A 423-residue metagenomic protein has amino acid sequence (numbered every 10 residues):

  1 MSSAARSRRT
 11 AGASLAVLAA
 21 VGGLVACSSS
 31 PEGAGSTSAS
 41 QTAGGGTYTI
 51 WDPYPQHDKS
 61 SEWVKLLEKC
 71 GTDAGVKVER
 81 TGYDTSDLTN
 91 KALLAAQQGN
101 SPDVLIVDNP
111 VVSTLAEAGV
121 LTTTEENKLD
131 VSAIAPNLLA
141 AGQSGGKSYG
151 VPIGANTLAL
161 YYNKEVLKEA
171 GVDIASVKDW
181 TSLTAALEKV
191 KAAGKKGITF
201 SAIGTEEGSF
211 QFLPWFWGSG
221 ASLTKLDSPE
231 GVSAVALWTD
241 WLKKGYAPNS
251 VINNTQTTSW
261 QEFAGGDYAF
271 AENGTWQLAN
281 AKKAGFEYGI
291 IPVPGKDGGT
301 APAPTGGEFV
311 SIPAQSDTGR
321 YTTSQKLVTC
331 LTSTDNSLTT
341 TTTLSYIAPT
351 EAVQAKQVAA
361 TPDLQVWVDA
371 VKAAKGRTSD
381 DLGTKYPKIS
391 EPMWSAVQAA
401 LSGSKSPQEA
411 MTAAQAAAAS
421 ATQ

Functional and structural regions predicted by a protein language model:
S2-V112, G295-D297, G319, T323 (+2 more regions): Conserved N-terminal structural module of periplasmic/extracytoplasmic solute-binding proteins
E68, A170, K243-A247, K282-L344 (+1 more regions): Extracytoplasmic/periplasmic substrate-recognition and gating elements
K69-P136, K168-G171, E262, A269-F270 (+3 more regions): Extracytoplasmic "Venus flytrap"/periplasmic binding protein-like
D108-T157, T184, Q211, I291 (+3 more regions): Hinge/lid segment of periplasmic solute-binding proteins
L115-V120, L138-A175, I203-L223, T305-P313 (+1 more regions): Periplasmic solute-binding protein
K168-A170, K372-Q423: Conserved C-terminal helix/tail region of periplasmic/extracytoplasmic solute-binding proteins
L187-K191, T224-I252: Glycine-centered hinge/linker elements that transmit conformational signals in sensory and ligand-binding systems
T342-P392: Long, aromatic- and glycine/proline-rich binding clefts that accommodate carbohydrate-like moieties
